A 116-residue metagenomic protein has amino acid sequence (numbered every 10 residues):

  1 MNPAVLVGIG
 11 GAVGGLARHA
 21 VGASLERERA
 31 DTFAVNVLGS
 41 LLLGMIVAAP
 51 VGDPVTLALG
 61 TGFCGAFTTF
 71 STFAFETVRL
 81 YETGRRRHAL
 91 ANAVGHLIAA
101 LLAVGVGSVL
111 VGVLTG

Functional and structural regions predicted by a protein language model:
M1-G116: Membrane-interface helix-loop junctions in multi-pass transporters/channels
